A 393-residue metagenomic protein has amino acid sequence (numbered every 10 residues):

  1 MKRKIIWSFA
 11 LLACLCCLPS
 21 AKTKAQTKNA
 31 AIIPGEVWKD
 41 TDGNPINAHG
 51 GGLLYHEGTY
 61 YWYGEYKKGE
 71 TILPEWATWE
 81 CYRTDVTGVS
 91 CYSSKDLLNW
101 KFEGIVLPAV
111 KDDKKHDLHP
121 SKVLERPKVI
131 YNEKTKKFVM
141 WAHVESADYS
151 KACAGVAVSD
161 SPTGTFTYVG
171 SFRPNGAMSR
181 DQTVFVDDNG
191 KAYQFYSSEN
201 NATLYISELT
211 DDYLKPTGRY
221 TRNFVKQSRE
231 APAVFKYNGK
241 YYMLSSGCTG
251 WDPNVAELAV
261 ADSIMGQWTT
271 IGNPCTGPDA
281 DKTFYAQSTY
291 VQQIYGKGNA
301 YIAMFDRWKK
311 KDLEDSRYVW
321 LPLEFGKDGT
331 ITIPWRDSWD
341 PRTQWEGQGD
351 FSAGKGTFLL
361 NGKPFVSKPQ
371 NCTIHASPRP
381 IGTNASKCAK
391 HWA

Functional and structural regions predicted by a protein language model:
M1-T27: Bacterial Sec-dependent N-terminal signal peptides
F9-L11, E314, Q370: Enrichment for repetitive, rod-forming helical segments
A10-A13, L18, T167, S352 (+2 more regions): Compositionally biased, low-structure terminal segments
A25-N361, T373: Carbohydrate-active catalytic/glycan-binding domains of CAZyme proteins, especially the secreted or lumenal ectodomains
D350-W392: Disordered, acidic Ser/Thr/Pro-rich linker "stalks" and the adjacent N-terminal cap of the next globular domain
